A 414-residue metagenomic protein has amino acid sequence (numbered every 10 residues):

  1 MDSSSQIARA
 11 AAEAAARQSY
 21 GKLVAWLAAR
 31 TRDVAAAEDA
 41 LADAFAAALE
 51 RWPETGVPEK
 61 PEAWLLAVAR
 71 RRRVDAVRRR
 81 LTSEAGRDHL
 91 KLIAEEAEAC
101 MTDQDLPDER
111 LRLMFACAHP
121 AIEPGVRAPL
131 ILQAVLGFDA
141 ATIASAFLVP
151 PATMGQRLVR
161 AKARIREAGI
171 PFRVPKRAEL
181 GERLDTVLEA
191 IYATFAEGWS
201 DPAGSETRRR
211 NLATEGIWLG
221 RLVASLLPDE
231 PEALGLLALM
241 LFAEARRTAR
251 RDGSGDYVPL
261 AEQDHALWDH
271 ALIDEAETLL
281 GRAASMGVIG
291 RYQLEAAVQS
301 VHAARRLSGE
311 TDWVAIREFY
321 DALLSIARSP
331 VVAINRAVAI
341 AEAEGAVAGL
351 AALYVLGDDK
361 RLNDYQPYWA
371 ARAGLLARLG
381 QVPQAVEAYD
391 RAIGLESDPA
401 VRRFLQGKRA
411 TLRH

Functional and structural regions predicted by a protein language model:
D2-A25, A29, A35, G181-E189: A short, charge-rich alpha-helical start-of-domain segment used by transcription regulators
A15-V34, A47-R51, C117-H119, S200-A203 (+1 more regions): Amphipathic, Lys/Arg- and hydrophobic-enriched alpha-helical face
S19, P61, R157: Residues within the DNA-recognition helix of helix-turn-helix
A42-L49, E59-R79, E84-D88, K162: Σ70-family region 2.3-2.4 aromatic/basic alpha-helix that recognizes the −10 promoter and nucleates DNA melting
R80, E84-A140, V149-D321: Amphipathic helix-loop-helix modules that constitute alpha-helical solenoid scaffolds
L236, M240-A243, E295, Q299 (+4 more regions): "A position-specific structural signal for the A-helix of alpha-solenoid helical repeats
